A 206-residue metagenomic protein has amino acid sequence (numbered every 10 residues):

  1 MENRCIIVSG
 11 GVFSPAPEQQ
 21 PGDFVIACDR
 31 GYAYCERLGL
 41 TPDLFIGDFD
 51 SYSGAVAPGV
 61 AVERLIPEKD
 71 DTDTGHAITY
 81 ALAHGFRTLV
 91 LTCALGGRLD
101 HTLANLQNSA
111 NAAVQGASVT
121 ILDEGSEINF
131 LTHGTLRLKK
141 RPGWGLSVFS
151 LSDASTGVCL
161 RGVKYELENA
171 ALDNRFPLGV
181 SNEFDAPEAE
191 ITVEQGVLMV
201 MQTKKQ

Functional and structural regions predicted by a protein language model:
M1-V56: N-terminal beta-strand-loop-alpha-helix module at the start of alpha/beta ligand-binding or catalytic domains
A61-I66, A117-T120, S147: A glycine-rich helix N-cap at a beta->alpha junction
V62-H84: Short phosphate-binding loop-to-helix
E63, L89-A94: Short glycine-rich or small-residue beta-strand-to-loop segments that form or flank ligand, phosphate, metal/Fe-S
L99-A110: Short Gly/Thr/Asp-enriched flexible loops that form oxyanion-binding sites at enzyme active sites
A113-I128: Short, acidic/small-residue loops that bind anionic groups at enzyme active sites
S126, L131-Q206: Long, charged alpha-helical interface segments
